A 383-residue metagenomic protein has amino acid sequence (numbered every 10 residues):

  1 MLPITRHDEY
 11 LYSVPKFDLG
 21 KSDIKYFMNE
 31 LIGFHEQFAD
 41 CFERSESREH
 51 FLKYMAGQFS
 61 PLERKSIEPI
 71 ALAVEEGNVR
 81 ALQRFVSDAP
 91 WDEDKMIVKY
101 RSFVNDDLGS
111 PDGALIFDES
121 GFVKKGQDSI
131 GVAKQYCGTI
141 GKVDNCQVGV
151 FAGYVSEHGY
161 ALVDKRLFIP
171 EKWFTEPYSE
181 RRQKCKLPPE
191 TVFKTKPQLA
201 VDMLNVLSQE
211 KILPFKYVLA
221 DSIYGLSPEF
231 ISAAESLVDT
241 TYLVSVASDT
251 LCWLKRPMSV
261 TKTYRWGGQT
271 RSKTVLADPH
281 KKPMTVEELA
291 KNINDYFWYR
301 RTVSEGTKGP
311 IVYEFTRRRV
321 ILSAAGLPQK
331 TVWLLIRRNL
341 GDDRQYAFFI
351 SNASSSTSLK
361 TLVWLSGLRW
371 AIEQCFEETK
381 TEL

Functional and structural regions predicted by a protein language model:
L2-S87: Gly/serine-rich nucleotide phosphate-binding loop at the start of the catalytic core of nucleotide/ADP-ribose-handling
E30-E43, G77, S87-A89, Y100 (+2 more regions): Phosphate-ester processing/binding pockets and catalytic centers
I32, H158-C185, P189, F193 (+2 more regions): An anionic, glycine-rich sequence signature occurring as long contiguous blocks
L62, M96, D144, S222-L226 (+1 more regions): Short, glycine/acidic-rich beta->alpha junctions
I70, P111-K125, A152, V218-Y224 (+3 more regions): Short, conserved catalytic/metal-binding motifs centered on acidic residues
V86-E171, Y178-R182: Active-site-proximal, Lys/Arg-enriched surface segment that forms a nucleic-acid-binding/basic interface patch
K95-G113, L204-I212, P228-I231, T357: A short acidic-Thr-Gly-centered motif at the start of a beta-strand
S179-T263: Domain-level cores of phosphate- or acyl-group-handling catalytic modules
